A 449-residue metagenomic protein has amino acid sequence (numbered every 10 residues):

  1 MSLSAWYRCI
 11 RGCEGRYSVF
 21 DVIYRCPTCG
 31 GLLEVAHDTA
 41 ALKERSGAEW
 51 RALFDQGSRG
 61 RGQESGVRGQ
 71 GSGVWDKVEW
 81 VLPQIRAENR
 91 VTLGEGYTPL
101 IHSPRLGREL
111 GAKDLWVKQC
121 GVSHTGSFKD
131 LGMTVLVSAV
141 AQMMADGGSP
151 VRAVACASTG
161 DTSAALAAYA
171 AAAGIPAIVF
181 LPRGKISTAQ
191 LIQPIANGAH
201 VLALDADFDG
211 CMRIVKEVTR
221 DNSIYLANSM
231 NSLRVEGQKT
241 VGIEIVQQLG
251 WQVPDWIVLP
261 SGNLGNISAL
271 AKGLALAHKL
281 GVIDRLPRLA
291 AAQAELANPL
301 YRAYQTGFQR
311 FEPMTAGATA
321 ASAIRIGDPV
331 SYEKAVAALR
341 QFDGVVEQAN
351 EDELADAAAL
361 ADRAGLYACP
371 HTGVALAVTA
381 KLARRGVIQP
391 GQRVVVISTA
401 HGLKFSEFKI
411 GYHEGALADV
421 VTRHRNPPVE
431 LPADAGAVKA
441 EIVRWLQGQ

Functional and structural regions predicted by a protein language model:
M1-G62, G69-Q449: PLP-dependent amino-acid enzyme catalytic core
